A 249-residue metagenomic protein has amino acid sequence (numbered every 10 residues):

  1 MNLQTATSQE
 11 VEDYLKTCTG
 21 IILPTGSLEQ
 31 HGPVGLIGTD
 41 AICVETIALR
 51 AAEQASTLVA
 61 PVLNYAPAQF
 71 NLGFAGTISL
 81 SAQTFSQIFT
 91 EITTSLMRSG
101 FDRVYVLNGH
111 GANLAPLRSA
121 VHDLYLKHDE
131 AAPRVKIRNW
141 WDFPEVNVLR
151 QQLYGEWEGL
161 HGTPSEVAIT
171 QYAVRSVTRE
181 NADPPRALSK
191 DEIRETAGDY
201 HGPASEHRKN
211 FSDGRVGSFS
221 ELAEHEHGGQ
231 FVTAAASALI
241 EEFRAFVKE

Functional and structural regions predicted by a protein language model:
M1-R103, G109-E249: Extended, histidine- and acidic-residue-enriched regions that form the cofactor-binding/catalytic faces
